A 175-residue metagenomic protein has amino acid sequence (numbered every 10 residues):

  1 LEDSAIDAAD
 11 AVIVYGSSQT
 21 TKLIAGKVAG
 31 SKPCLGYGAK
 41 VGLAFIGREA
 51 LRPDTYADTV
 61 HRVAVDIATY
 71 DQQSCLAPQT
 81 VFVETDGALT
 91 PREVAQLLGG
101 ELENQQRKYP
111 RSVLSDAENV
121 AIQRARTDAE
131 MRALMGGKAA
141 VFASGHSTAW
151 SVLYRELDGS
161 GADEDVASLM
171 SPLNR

Functional and structural regions predicted by a protein language model:
L1-T80, T85: Conserved NAD(P)+-binding/catalytic subdomain of aldehyde/semialdehyde dehydrogenases
Y70-R175: NAD(P)-dependent aldehyde/semialdehyde dehydrogenase
